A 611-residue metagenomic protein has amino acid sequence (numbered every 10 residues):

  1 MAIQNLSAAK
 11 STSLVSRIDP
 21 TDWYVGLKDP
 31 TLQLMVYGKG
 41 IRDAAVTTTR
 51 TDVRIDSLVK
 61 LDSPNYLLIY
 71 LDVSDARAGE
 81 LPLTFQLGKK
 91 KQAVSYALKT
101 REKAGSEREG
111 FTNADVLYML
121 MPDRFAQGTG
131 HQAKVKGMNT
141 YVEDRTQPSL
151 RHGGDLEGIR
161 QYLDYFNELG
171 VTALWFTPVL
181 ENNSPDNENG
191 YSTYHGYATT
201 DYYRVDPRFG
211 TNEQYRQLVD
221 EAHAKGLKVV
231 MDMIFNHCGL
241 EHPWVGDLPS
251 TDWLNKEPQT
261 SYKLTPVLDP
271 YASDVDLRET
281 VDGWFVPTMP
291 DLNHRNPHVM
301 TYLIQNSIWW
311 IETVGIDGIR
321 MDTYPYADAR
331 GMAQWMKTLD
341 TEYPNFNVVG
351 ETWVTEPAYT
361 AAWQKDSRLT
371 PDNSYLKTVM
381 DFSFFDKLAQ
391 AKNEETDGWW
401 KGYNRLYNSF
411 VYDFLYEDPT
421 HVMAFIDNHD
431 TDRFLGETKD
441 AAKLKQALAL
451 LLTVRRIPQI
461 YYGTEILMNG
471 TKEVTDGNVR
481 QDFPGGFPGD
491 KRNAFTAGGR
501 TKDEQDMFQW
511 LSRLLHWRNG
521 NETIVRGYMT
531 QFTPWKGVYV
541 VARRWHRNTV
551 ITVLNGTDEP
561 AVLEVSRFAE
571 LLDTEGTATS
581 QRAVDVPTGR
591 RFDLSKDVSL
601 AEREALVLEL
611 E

Functional and structural regions predicted by a protein language model:
N5-A9, K89-V116, I466-E611: Carbohydrate-interacting/catalytic domains
K10-R42, T100: Beta-strand/beta-sandwich contexts
K28-E80, T84-K89: Immunoglobulin-like IPT/TIG beta-sandwich domains and homologous Ig-like subdomains
Y118, L174-F176, V229-M231, I319 (+3 more regions): Hydrophobic faces of well-ordered beta-strands that scaffold small-molecule active sites in alpha/beta enzyme cores
F125-I308, T313, M332-Y343, A358-Y359 (+4 more regions): Substrate-binding/active-site clefts of carbohydrate-active enzymes
G170-T172, K225-L227, G315-D317, P344-F346 (+2 more regions): Short, well-ordered coil/turn segments that N-cap beta-strands
H237, I308, E312, D317 (+9 more regions): Active-site-proximal helices and loops of the catalytic beta/alpha 8
E417-K439: Active-site clefts of carbohydrate-active enzymes
